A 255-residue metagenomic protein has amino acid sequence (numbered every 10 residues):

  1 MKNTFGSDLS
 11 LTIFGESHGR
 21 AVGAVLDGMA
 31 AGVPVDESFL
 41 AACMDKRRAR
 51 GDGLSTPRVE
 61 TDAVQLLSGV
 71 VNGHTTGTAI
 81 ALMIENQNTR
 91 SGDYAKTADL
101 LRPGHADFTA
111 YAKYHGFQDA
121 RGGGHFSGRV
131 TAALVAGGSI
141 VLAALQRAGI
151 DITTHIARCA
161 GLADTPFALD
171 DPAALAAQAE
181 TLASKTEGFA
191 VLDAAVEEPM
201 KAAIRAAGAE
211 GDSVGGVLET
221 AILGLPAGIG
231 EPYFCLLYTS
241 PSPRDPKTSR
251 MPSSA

Functional and structural regions predicted by a protein language model:
M1-D8: Short, Gly/Pro- and small/polar-rich lid/capping loops
S10-L26, A132-V135: Conserved phosphate/anionic-ligand binding catalytic regions in large, soluble enzymes, centered on
S17, A21, G32-L54, V130-T131 (+1 more regions): Alpha/propeptide regions of enzymes that mature by internal proteolysis
M44-P103, D107-T109: Glycine-rich, N-terminal phosphate-binding loop and its surrounding beta-alpha-beta segment
K113-Y233: Glycine-rich, mobile lid/loop segments that gate access to catalytic sites or pores
Y238-P243: Conserved small/polar residues in nucleotide/adenosyl-binding loops
R250-A255: Hydrophobic alpha-helical segments, chiefly the membrane-spanning helices and signal/signal-anchor peptides
